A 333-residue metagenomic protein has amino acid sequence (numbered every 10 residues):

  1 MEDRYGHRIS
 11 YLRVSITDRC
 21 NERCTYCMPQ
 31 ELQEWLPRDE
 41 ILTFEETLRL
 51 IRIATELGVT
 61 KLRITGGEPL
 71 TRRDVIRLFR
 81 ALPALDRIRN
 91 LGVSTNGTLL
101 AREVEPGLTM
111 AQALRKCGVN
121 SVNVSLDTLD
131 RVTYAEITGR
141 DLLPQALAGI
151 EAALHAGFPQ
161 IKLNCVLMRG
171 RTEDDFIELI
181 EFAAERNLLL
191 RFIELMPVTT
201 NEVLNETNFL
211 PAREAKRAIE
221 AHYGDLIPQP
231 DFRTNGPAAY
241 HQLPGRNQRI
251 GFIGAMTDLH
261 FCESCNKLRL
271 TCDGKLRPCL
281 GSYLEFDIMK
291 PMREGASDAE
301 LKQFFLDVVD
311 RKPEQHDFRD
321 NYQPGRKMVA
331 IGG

Functional and structural regions predicted by a protein language model:
M1-R13, R19-R23, R217-Q229, H316-N321 (+1 more regions): Flexible, acidic/Gly-rich N-terminal and inter-domain linker regions that tether and position cofactor-handling modules
R4-F44, E56: Canonical Radical SAM [4Fe-4S] cluster-binding loop centered on the CxxxCxxC motif and its immediate flanking residues
D18-C20, M28-E31, L126-T128, E194 (+1 more regions): Short, small-residue-rich loop/turn micro-motifs
M28, V104, T138, L280 (+1 more regions): Short, flexible helix/strand-to-coil boundary loops that buttress conserved ligand/catalytic motifs in alpha/beta
L32-P37, A101-R102, D130-I137, T199-V203 (+1 more regions): A short acidic, helix-capping loop that chelates divalent metal ions and anchors anionic groups
I41-I64, T71-I193: Radical SAM/AdoMet-radical enzyme domain recognition
E46-T65, S297-Q315: Short Fe-S-cluster ligation motifs
T199-D317: Accessory C-terminal segments flanking Radical SAM cores
